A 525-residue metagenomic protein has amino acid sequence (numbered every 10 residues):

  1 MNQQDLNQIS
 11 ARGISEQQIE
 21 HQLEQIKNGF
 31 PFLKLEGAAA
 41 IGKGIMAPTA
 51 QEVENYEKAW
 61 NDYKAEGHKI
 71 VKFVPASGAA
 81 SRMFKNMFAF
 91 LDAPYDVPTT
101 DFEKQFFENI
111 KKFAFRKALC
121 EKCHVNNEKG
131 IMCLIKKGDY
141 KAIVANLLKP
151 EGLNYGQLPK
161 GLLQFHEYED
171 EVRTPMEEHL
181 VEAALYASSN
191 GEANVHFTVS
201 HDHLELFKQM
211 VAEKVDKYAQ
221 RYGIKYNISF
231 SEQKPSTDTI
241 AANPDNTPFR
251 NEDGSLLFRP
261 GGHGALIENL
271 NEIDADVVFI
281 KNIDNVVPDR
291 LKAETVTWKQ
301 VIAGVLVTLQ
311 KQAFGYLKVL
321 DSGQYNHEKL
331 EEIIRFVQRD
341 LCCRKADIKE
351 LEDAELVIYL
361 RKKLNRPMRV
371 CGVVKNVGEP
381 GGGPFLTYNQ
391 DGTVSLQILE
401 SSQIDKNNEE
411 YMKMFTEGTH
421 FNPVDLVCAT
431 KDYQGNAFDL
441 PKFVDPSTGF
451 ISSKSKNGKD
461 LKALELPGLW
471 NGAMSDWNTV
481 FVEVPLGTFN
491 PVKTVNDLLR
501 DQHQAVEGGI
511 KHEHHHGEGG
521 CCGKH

Functional and structural regions predicted by a protein language model:
M1-E24: Intrinsically disordered, low-structural-confidence terminal and linker regions
N7-I9, G13, N28-P31, L35-V377 (+5 more regions): Domain-scale recognition of functional cores that engage charged ligands
C133-K137, D284, K299-Q338, F415-E513: Conserved catalytic alpha/beta cores of large enzymes that bind or transform nucleotide phosphates and polynucleotides
A183, K214-A219, N407-T416, L464-N471: Intrinsically disordered, low-complexity boundary segments flanking structured domains
E192, P367, P380, F421-P423 (+1 more regions): A general secondary-structure signal for short beta-strands and their flanking turns/coil in non-transmembrane regions
V278, Y388-P423, D432, T448-S452: C-terminal, active-site-flanking charged/polar segments
I510-H525: Histidine-centered metal-binding segments
